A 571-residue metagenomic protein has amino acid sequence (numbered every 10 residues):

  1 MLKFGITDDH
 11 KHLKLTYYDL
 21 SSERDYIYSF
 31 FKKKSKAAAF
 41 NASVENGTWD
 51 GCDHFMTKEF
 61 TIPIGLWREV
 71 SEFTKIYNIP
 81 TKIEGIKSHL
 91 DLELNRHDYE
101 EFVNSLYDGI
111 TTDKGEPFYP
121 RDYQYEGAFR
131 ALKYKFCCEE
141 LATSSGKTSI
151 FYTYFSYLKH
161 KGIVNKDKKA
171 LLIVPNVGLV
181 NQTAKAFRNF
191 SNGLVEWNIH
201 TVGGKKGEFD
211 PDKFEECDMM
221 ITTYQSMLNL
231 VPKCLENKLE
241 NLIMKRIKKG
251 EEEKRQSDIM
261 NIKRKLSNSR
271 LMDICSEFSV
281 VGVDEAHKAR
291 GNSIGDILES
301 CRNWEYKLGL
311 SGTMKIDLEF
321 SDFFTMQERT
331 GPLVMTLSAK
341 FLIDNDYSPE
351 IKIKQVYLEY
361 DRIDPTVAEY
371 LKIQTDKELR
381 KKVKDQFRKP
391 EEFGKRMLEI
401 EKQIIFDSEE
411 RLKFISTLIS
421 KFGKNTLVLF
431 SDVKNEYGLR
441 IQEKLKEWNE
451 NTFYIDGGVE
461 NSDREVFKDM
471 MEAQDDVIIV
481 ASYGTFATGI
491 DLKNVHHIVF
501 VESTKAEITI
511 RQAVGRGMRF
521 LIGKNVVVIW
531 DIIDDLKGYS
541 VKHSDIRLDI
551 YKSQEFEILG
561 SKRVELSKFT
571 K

Functional and structural regions predicted by a protein language model:
Y134-L158: Walker A/P-loop
T148-T153, Y157, K166-F190, I316 (+1 more regions): Conserved Walker A/P-loop ATP-binding site and its immediately adjacent core in helicase/helicase-like ATPase domains
G207-D210, L427, Y437-R440, E450-A487: Conserved helicase ATPase core of P-loop NTP-dependent helicases/translocases
E215-C234, D469-T488: Conserved two-lobed SF2 helicase motor
Q225-S226, E236-I316: SF2 helicase catalytic motif II
H287-K354, Y551: Post-DEXD/H (motif II) to motif III coupling segment of the RecA-like Helicase ATP-binding lobe
D385, K389-S431, Y437-K444: Conserved interdomain hinge at the start of the Helicase C-terminal
K505-I529: Conserved SF2 helicase motif VI
